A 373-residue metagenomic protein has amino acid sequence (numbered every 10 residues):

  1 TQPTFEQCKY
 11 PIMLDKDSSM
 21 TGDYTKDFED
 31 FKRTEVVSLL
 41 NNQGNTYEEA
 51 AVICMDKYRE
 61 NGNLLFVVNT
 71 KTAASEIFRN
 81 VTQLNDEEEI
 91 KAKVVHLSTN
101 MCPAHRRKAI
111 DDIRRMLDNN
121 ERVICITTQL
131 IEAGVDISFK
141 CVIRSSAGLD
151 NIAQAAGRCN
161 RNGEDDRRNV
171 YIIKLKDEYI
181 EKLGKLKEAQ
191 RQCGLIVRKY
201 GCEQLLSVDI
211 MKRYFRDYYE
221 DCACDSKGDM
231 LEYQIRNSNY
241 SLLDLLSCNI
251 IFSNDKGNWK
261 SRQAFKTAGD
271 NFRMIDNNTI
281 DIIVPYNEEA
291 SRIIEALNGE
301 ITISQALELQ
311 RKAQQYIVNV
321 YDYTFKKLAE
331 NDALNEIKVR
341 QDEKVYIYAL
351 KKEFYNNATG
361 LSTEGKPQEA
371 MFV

Functional and structural regions predicted by a protein language model:
T1-P3, N69-K71, T127-L130, S146: A short beta-strand-to-loop transition that corresponds to the Sensor-1 phosphate-sensing loop of AAA+ P-loop ATPases
Q2-P11, V81-N85, C141, K187-A189: Short secondary-structure boundary/capping segments
Q2-Y58: Interdomain hinge/linker at the junction between the two RecA-like core domains of SF2 helicases
Y10-I12, V37, V95, I143 (+1 more regions): Hydrophobic/aromatic beta-strand patches that form the interior of the parallel beta-sheet core in alpha/beta enzyme
N45, A51-V67, T72-R107, R114-R115 (+2 more regions): C-terminal helicase lobe and adjacent C-terminal extensions/tails of nucleic-acid helicase motors
M116-E132, R144: Conserved two-lobed SF2 helicase motor
V135-F139: Conserved ATPase-coupling elements of RecA-like P-loop NTPase cores
